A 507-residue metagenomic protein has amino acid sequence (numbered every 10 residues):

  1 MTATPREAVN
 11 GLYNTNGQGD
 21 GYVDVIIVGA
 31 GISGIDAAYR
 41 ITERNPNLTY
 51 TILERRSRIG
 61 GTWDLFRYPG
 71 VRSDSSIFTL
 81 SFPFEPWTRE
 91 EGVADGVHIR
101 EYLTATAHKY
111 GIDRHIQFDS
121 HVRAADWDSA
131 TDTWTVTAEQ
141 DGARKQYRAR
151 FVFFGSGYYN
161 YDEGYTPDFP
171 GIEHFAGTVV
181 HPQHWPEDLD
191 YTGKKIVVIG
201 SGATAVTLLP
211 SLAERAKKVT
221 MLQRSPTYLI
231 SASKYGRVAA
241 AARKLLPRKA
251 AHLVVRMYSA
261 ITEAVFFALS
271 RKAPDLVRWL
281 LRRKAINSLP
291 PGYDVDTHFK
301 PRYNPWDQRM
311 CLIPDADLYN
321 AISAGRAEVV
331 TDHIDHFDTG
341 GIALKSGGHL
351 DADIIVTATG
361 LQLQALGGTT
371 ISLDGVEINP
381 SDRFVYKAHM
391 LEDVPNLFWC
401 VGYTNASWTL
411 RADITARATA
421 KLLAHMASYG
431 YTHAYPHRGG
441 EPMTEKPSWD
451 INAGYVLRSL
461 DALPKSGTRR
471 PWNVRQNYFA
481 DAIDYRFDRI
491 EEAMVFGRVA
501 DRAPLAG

Functional and structural regions predicted by a protein language model:
T15-Y22, I26-V28, I32, A37-T49 (+5 more regions): Rossmann-like dinucleotide-binding core of oxidoreductases
V23, G142-F151, Y191-T192, K345-I354: Core beta-strand elements of the Rossmann-like FAD/NAD(P) dinucleotide-binding domain in flavoenzyme oxidoreductases
V23-I27, I32-I116, Q223-R224, S288-Y293: Beta1-alpha1 glycine-rich phosphate/pyrophosphate-binding loop at the start of Rossmann-like nucleotide-binding domains
W87-A105, Q117, I199, L269-R278 (+1 more regions): Short beta-strand to alpha-helix junction loop
E91-N160, H336: Feature captures the FAD/FMN-dependent oxidoreductase FAD-binding
W127, A149-D162, Q183-W185, G202-A203 (+2 more regions): Glycine-/small-residue-rich beta->alpha transition segments that form the dinucleotide
A358-M426: Glycine/threonine-rich phosphate-binding loop and adjacent beta-strand/alpha-helix elements that clamp
D413, R417-G507: C-terminal active-site-capping segments
